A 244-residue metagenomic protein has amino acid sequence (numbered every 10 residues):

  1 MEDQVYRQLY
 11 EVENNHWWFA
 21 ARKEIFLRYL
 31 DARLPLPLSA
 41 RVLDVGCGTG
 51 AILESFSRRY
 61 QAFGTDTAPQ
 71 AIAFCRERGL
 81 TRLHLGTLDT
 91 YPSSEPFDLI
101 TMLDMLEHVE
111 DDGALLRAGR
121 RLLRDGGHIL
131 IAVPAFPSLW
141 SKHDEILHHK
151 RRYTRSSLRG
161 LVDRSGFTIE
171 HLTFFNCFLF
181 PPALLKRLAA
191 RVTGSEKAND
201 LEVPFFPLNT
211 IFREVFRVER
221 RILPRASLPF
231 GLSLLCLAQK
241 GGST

Functional and structural regions predicted by a protein language model:
M1-L103, G113-L116, P204-F206, P229-L234 (+1 more regions): Conserved N-terminal segment of class I S-adenosyl-L-methionine
Y10-E11, I129-R151, R155-D163: Short, glycine-/aromatic-enriched active-site segment of Class I SAM-dependent methyltransferases
L80-R82, L147-K150, R187-A190: Short, hinge-like loop/turn segments at secondary-structure boundaries
S93, L179-T244: A C-terminal cap/extension of S-adenosyl-L-methionine-dependent methyltransferases that defines the acceptor-substrate
F97, S141-E145, P182-K186: Short aromatic-enriched loop/helix-cap "lid" or pocket-rim segments at secondary-structure transitions that line
E107-H108: A short His-aromatic
G113-H128: A short glycine-rich, Lys/Arg-flanked "PGG" loop and its adjoining helix->strand segment in the class I
F167-C177: Conserved S-adenosyl-L-methionine
